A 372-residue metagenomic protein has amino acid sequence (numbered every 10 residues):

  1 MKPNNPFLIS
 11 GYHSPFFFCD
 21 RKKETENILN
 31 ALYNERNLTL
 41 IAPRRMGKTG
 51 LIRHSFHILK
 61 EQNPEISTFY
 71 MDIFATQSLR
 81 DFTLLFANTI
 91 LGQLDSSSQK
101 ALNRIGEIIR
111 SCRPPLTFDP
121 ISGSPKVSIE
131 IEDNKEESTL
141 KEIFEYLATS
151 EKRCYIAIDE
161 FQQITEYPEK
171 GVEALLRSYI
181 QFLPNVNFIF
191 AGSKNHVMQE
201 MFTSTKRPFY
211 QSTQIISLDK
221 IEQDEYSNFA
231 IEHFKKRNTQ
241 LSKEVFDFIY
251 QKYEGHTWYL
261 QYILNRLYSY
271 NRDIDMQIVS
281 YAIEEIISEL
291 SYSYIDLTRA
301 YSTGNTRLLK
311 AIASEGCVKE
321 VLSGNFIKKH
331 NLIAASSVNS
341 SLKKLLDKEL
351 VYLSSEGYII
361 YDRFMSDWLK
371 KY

Functional and structural regions predicted by a protein language model:
M1-P43, I58-P64, P114, Y352: A short, basic N-terminal segment
A42-M46, G50-Y155, S336: P-loop NTPase nucleotide-binding core
K126-K194, T203: Conserved Walker B catalytic segment
E200-Q251: Helix-loop-helix "sensor" segment of P-loop NTPases
Q261-I333: Winged-helix-like regulatory helical subdomains adjacent to P-loop NTPase cores
H330-D347: Short amphipathic alpha-helical interaction segments
L346-E356: A short, conserved structural fragment
F364-Y372: Short, amphipathic alpha-helical interaction segments positioned at domain boundaries
